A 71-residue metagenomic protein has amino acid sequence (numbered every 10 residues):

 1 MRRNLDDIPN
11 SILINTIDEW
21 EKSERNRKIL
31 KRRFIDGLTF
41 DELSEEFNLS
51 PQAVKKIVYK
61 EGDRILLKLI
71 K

Functional and structural regions predicted by a protein language model:
M1-N4, D41: General nucleic-acid-binding
L5-R25: Short, Lys/Arg-enriched anionic-surface-contact patches
K28-L30: Short alpha-helical "packing" element that flanks the helix-turn-helix/winged-helix DNA-binding module
R33-G37: Short helix-to-turn junction characteristic of helix-turn-helix DNA-binding domains, especially the helix
E42-F47: Short alpha-helical "recognition helix" segments of helix-turn-helix
Q52: Key DNA-contact positions within bacterial/archaeal DNA-binding proteins
G62-I70: C-terminal flanking helix
